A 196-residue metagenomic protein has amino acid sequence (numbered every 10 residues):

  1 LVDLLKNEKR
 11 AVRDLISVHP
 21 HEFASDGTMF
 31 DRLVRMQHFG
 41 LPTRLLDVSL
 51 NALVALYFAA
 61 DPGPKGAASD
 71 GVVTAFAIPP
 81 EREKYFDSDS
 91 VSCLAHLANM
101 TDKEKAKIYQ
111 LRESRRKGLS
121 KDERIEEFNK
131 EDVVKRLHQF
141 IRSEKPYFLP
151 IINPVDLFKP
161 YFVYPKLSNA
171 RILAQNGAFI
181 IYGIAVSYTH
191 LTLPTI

Functional and structural regions predicted by a protein language model:
L1-L193: Catalytic-core elements of nucleic-acid end-processing and repair enzymes
